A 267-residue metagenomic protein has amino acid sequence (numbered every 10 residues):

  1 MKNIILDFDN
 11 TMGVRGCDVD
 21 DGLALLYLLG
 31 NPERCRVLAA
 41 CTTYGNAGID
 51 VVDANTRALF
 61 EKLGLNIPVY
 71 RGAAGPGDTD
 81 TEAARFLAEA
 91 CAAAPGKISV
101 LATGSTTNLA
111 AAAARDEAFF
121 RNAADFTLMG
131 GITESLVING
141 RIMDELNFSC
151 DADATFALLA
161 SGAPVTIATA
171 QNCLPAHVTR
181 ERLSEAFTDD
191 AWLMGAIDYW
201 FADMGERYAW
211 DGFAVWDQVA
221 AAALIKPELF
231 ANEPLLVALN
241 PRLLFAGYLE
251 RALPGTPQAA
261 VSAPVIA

Functional and structural regions predicted by a protein language model:
M1-A39, Y44-A54, G75-P175: Active-site histidine-anchored catalytic micro-motif
M1-K2, L6, A24-R36, L146-S149 (+2 more regions): Conformational coupling and interaction surfaces
D53-F60, R180-A186: Short, aromatic/basic amphipathic alpha-helical patches
L59-A73: A glycine-rich helix N-cap at a beta->alpha junction
L59-K62, I132, D190-A191: Short, intrinsically disordered/low-complexity patches at protein termini and at juxtamembrane boundaries
